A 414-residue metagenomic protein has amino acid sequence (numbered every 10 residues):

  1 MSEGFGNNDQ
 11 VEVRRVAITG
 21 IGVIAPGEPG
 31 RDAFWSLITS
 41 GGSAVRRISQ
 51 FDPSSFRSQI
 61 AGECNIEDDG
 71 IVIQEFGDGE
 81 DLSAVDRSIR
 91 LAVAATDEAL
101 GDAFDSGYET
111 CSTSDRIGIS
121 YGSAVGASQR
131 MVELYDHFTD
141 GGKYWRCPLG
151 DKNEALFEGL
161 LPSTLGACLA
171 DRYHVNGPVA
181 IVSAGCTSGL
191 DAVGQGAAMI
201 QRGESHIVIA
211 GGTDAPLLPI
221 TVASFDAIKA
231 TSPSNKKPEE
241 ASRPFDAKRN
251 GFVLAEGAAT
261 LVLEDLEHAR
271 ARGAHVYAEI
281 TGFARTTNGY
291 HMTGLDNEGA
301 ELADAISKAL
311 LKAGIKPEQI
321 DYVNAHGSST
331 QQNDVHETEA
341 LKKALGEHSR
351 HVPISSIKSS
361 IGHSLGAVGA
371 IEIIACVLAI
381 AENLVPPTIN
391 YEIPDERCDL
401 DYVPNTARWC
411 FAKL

Functional and structural regions predicted by a protein language model:
M1-L82, E267-Y277, I374-I389: ACP-dependent fatty acid/polyketide chain-elongation machinery
R15-T19, G42, R46-R47, K236-A313 (+2 more regions): Condensing-enzyme catalytic core mediating Claisen C-C bond formation in acyl metabolism
I18, T39-S183, T213-V222, P317-N333: Conserved beta-ketoacyl condensing-enzyme motif
D32-L37, S128-W145, M199-R202, V222-N235 (+2 more regions): A glycine- and small-aliphatic-rich helix-loop capping segment at beta-alpha/alpha-beta transitions that lines
A92-A103, L165, E264-L266, E298-G314 (+4 more regions): Short, well-ordered amphipathic alpha-helical segments that serve as non-catalytic structural scaffolds within diverse
A92-D105, P162-G166, A170-Y173, V179-D214 (+2 more regions): Active-site-proximal alpha-helical scaffold in enzymes
G141-N153, G194, A198, A215-A271 (+3 more regions): Glycine-/small-residue-rich "gating" segment that lines the acyl/pantetheine channel and substrate pocket
E204-N250, F283-N297, G327-V335, H351-D401: Acyl-CoA/ACP chain-elongation machinery
